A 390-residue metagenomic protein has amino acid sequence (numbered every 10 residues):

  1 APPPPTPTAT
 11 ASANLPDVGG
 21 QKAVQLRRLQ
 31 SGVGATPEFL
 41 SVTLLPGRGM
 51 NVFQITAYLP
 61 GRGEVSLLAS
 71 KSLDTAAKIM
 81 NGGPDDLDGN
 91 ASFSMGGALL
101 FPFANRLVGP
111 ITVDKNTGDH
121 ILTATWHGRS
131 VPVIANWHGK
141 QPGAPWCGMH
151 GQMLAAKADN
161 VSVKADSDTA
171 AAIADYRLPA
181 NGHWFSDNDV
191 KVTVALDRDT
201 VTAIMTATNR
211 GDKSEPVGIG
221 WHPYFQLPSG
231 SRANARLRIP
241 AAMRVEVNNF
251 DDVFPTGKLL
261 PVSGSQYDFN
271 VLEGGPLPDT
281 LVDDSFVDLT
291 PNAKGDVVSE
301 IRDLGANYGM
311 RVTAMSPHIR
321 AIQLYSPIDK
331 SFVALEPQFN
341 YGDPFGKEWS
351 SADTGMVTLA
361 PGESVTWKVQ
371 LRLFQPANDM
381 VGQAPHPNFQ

Functional and structural regions predicted by a protein language model:
P5-I204, R210-P216, P223-Q390: Surface-exposed acidic/polar loop and edge beta-strand patches at domain peripheries
